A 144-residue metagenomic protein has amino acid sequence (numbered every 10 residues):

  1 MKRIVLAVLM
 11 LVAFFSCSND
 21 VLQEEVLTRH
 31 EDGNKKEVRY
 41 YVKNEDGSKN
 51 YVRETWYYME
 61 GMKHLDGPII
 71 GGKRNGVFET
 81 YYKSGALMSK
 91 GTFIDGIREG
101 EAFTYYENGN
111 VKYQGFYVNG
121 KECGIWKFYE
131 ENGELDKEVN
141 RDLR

Functional and structural regions predicted by a protein language model:
I4-F14: Sec-dependent N-terminal signal peptides
C17-Y81, A86-I94, R98-Y105, N110-V118 (+2 more regions): Periodic aromatic/glycine/histidine/acidic cluster detector with a strong bias toward beta-strand repeat architectures
